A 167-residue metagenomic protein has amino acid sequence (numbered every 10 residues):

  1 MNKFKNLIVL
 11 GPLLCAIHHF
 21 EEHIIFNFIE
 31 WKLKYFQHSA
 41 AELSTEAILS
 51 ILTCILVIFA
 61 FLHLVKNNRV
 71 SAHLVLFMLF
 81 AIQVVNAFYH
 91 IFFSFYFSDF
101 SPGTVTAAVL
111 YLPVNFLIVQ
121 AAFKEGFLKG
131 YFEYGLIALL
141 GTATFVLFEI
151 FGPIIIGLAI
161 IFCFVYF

Functional and structural regions predicted by a protein language model:
M1-N2, H63-L74, A122-E133: Membrane-interface helix-boundary motifs at transmembrane edges
N2-E22: N-terminal signal-anchor transmembrane alpha helix
G11-P12, L52-I58, V109-Q120, Y166-F167: Hydrophobic cores of alpha-helical transmembrane segments in multi-pass inner/ER membrane proteins, independent
A16-S39, L158-Y166: Hydrophobic transmembrane helix segments
H38-I55: Interfacial helix-start motif at the membrane-water boundary
A87-F93, L112-G126: Alpha-helical transmembrane segments in multipass membrane proteins, preferentially the mid-helix core
I91-P102, F151-I154: Membrane-interface helix caps and helix-loop-helix hairpins in membrane proteins
I118-F167: Terminal transmembrane helical module of multi-pass membrane proteins
